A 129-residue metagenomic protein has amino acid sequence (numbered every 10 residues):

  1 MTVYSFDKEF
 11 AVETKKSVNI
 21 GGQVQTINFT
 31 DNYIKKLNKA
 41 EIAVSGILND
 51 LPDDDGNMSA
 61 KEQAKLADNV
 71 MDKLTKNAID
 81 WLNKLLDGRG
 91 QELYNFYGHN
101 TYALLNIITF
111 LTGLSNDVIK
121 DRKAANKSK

Functional and structural regions predicted by a protein language model:
M1-D50, A125-K129: Short, charged/polar N-terminal "headpieces" of proteins
E13-Q25, K73, Y97-L105: Charged low-complexity stretches with an acidic bias
S17-I20, K61-E62, K73, G88-Q91: General secondary-structure edge motif
I27, D31-I34, N38, A64 (+3 more regions): Generic detection of long, well-ordered alpha-helical segments
I34-V70, L74: Acidic, aromatic-enriched beta-alpha/helix-loop junctions
N49-P52, W81-L86: Short, compositionally biased low-complexity segments
M71-K73, N77-K84, L93: Mid-chain, well-packed structural core segment of small domains
N83-K129: C-terminal charged interaction modules
